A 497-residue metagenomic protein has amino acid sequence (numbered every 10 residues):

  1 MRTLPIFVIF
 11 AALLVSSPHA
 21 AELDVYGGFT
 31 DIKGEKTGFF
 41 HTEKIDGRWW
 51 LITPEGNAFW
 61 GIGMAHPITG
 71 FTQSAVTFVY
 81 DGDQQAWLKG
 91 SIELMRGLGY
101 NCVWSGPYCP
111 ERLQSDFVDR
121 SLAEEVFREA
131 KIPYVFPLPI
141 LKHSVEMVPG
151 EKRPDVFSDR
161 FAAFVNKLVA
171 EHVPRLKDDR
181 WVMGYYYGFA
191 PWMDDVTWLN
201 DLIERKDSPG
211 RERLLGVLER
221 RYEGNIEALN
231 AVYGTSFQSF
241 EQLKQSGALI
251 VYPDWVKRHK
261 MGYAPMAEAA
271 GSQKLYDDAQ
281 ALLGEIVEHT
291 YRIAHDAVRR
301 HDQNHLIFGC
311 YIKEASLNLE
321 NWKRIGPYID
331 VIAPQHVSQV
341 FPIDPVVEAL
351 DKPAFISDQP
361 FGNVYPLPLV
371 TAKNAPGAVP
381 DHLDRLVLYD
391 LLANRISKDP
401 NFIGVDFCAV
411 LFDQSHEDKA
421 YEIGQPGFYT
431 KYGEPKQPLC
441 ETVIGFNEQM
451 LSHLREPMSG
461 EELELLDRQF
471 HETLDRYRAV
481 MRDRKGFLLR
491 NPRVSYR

Functional and structural regions predicted by a protein language model:
P5-V15: Bacterial N-terminal signal peptides
A21-A86, E93-M95: N-terminal carbohydrate-binding accessory modules
P54, D179-E320: Polysaccharide-binding and catalytic clefts of secreted carbohydrate-active enzymes
V76-K177, E288-H301: Aromatic-lined substrate-binding rim segments of carbohydrate-active enzymes
S144-R153, Y263-D278, K313, L350-L392 (+1 more regions): Active-site clefts of carbohydrate-active enzymes
R180-G184, F189-A190, Q359, K373-F428: Substrate-binding cleft of secreted/luminal carbohydrate-active enzymes
L202-R213, C408-R497: Aromatic-rich peripheral "rim/lid" segments of glycoside hydrolase catalytic domains that contact and position glycan
A281-D296, R300-A375, A393-N394: Glycoside hydrolase catalytic-domain groove-lining segments
